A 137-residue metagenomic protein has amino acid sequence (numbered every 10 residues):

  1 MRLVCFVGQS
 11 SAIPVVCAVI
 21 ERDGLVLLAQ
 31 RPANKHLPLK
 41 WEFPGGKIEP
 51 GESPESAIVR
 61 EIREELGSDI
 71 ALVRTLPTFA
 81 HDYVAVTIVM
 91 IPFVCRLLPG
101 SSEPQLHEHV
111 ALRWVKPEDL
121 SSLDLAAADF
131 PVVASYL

Functional and structural regions predicted by a protein language model:
L3-V26, K47: Conserved N-terminal beta-strand and adjoining loop/helix that marks the start of the Nudix/MutT-like hydrolase domain
G8, S102-E103, A127: A beta-strand edge to alpha-helix "cap/lid" segment located at domain peripheries
P14-V16, G24, I88-I91, V110: Change "...and in nucleic-acid phosphodiester-cleaving endonucleases..." to "...and in nucleic-acid processing enzymes
R22-E64: Conserved Nudix-box catalytic region and its N-terminal flanking loop in Nudix hydrolases and closely related
S68-T78: A short coil-to-beta-strand element that immediately follows conserved catalytic motifs
T78-E103, R113, P117: Active-site-adjacent beta-strand/loop module that shapes the phosphate/pyrophosphate-binding cleft
L120-S121, V133: A generic structural signal for short hydrophobic patches within well-formed alpha-helices
A128-L137: Charged phosphate-binding loop/patch that engages nucleotide di/tri-phosphates or the phosphate backbone of nucleic
